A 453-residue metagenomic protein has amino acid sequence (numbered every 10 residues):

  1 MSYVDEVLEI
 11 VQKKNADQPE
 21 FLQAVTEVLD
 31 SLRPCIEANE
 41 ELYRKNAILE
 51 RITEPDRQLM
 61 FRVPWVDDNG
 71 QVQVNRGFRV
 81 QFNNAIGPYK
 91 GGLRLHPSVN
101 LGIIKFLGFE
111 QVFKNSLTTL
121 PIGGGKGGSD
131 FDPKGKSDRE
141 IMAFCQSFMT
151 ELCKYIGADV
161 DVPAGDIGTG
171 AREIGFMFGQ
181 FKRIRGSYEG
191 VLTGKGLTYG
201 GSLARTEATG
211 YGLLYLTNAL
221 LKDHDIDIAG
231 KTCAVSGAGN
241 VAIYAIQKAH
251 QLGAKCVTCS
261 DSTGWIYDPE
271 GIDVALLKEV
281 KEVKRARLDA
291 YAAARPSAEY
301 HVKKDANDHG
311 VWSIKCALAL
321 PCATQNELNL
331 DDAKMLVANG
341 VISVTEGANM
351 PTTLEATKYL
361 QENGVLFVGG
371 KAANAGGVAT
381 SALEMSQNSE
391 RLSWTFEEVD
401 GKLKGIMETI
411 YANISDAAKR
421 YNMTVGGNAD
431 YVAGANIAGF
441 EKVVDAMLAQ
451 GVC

Functional and structural regions predicted by a protein language model:
S2, A16, E20-Q23, E27 (+25 more regions): Conserved active-site and cofactor/substrate-binding residues in soluble primary-metabolism enzymes
S2-A24, L220, C322, M335-C453: Adenosine-phosphate binding glycine-rich loop
L42-Q71: Structured beta-strand/loop patches that form or line metal/cofactor-binding pockets in enzymes
Q71-V112: N-terminal cap/recognition module
H96, N115-A229: Glycine/serine-rich phosphate-binding loop and adjoining beta1-alpha1 elements at the start of nucleotide-handling
T193-G196, G201-K315: Glycine-rich phosphate/diphosphate-binding loop of Rossmann-like nucleotide-binding domains
G264-F367, A372: Rossmann-like adenosine-cofactor binding region
